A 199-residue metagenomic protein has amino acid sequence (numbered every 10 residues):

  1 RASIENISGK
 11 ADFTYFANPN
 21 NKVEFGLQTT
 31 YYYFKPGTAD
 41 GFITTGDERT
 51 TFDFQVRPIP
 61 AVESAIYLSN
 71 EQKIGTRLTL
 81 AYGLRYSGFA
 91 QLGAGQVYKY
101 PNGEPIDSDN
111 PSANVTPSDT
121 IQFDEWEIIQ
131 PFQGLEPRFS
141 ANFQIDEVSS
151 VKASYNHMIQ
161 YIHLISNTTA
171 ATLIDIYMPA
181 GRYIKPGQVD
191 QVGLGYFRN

Functional and structural regions predicted by a protein language model:
R1, L194-N199: Short, intrinsically disordered, charge-balanced linker/junction segments flanking boundaries in proteins
R1-Y98: Face-selective signature of the C-terminal outer-membrane beta-barrel domain
A2-N6, Q55-E63, I128-G134, D175 (+1 more regions): Transmembrane beta-barrel outer-membrane domains
E5-A11, V62-L68, L135-A141, A180 (+1 more regions): Hydrophobic, lipid-facing positions within transmembrane beta-strands of outer-membrane proteins
I7, A17, T120-Q122, L135: Outer-membrane beta-barrel channel domains
F13-A17, L68-I74, L78, Q133 (+4 more regions): Residue-level signature of outer-membrane beta-barrel architecture
F25-L27, Y82-L84, F139, A153 (+1 more regions): Membrane-embedded beta-strand positions of outer-membrane beta-barrel proteins
Y33-D47, A90, G95, Y100-N102 (+3 more regions): Surface-exposed extracellular loop regions of Gram-negative outer-membrane beta-barrel proteins, predominantly
